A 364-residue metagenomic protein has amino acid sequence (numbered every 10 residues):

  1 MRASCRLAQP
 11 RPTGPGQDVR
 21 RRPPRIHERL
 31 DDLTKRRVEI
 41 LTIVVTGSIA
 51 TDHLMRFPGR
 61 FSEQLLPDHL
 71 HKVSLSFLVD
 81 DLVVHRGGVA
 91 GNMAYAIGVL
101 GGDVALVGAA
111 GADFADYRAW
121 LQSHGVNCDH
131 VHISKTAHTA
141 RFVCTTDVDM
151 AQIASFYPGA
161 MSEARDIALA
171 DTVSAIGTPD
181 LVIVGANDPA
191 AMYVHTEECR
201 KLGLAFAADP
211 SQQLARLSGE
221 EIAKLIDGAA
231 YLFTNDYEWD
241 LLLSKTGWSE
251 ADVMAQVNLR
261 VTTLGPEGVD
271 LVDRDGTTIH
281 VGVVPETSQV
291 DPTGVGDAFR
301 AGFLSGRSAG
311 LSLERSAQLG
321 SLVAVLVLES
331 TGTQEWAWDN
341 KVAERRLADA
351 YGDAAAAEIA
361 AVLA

Functional and structural regions predicted by a protein language model:
M1-L30, K35-I40, G247-A364: Conserved phosphate-binding/catalytic region of the ribokinase-like
R11-G16, T34-A105, D116-A119, A354-A364: Glycine-rich phosphate/adenosyl-contacting loop at the front of the ribokinase-like
G47-S48, G108-A112, I133, T146-V148 (+2 more regions): Cofactor-binding loop segments of dinucleotide-utilizing enzymes, especially the Rossmann-like FAD- and NAD(P)+-binding
I49, N187, A298: Active-site metal-binding loops of divalent metal-dependent hydrolases
D103-H130: A glycine-rich beta-to-alpha transition motif near the start of alpha/beta enzyme domains, typified by
H130-K135, F142-L181, G185-A186: Conserved phosphate-binding/catalytic loop of the ribokinase/pfkB sugar-kinase fold
R200-A205, S211-V281, S288: Conserved phosphate/ATP/ADP-binding segment of small-molecule kinases
